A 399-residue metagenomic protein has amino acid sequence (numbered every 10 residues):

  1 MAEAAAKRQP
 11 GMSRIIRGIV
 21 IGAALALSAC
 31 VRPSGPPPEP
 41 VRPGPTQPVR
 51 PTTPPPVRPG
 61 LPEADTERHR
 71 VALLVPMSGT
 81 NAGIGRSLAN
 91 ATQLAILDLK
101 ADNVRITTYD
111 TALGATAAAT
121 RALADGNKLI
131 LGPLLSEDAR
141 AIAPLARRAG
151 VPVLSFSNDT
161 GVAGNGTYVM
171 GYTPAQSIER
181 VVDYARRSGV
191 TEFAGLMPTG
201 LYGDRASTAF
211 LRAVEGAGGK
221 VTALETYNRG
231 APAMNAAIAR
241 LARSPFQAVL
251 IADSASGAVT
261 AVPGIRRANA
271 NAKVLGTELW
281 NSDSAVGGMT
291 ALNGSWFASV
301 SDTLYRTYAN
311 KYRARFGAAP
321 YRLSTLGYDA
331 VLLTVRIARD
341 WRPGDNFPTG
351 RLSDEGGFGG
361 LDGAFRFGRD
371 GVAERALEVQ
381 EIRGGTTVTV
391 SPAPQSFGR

Functional and structural regions predicted by a protein language model:
A2-G22, C30-R399: Extracytosolic ligand-binding ectodomains
